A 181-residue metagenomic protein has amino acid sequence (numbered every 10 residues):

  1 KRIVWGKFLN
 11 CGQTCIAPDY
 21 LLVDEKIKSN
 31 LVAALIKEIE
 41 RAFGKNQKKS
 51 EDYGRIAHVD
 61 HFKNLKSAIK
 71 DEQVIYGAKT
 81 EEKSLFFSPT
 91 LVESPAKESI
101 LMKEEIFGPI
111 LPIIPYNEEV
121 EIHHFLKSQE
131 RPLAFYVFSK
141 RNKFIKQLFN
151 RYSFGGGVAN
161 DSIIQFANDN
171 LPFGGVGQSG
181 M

Functional and structural regions predicted by a protein language model:
K1-K97, A159: ALDH superfamily catalytic-core signature
F87-M181: Conserved C-terminal structural/oligomerization subdomain of aldehyde/semialdehyde dehydrogenase
